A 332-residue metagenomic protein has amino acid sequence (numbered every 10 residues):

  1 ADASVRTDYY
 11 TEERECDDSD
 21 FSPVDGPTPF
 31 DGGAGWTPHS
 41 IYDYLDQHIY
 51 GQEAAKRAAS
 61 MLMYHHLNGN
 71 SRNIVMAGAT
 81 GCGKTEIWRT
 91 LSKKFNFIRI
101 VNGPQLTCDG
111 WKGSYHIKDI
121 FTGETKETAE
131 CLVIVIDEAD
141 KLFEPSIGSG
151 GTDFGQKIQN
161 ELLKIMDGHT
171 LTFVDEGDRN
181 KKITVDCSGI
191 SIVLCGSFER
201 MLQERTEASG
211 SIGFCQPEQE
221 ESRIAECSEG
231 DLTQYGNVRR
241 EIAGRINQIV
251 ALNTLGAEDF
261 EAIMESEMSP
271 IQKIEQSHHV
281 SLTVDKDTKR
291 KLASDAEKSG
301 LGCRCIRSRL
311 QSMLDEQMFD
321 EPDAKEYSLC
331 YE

Functional and structural regions predicted by a protein language model:
G26-G35, H48-I49, K93-R99, E124-A129 (+3 more regions): Conserved C-terminal "switch" segment of AAA+ ATPases
F30, V193, G210-G213, K273 (+1 more regions): C-terminal engagement/docking regions of AAA+ P-loop ATPases
G35-N73: Pre-Walker A (pre-P-loop) alpha-helix and adjacent loop at the N terminus of AAA/AAA+ ATPase modules, a conserved
Y64-V101: Walker A/P-loop
R99-A129: Short glycine-rich substrate-engagement loop in P-loop NTPases that contacts/grips substrate
G110, T128-M166, I190-S211, E241-R245 (+1 more regions): Conserved AAA+/SF3 P-loop NTPase catalytic/coupling segment centered on the Walker-B
E138, D167-H169, D175-D178, G189-E199 (+2 more regions): A short beta-strand-to-loop transition that corresponds to the Sensor-1 phosphate-sensing loop of AAA+ P-loop ATPases
F154-K181, Q234, I271: Substrate-engagement module of ASCE P-loop NTPases
